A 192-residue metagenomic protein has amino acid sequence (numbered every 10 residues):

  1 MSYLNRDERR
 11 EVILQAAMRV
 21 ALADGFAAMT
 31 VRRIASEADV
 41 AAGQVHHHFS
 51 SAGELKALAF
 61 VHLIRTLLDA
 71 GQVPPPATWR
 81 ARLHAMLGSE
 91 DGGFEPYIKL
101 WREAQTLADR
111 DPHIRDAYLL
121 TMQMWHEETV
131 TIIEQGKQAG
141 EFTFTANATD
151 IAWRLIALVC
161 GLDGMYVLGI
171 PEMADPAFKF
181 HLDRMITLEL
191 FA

Functional and structural regions predicted by a protein language model:
M1-E8, L168: N-terminal intrinsically disordered/low-complexity leader segments
R9-V12, A16-E54, L58: Helix-turn-helix
A17, W101-Q105, I133: Generic hydrophobic alpha-helical segments
L58, D69-K99, A148-L155, K179: Hydrophobic alpha-helical connector segments
V61-L67: Short, basic, alpha-helical segments at the C-terminal edge of helix-turn-helix-like DNA-binding modules
G92-D116: Amphipathic alpha-helical segments used for helix-helix packing
I114-L119, Q123, K137-I186: Hydrophobic/aromatic-rich alpha-helical bundle segments in the mid-to-C-terminal region
T187-A192: Generic C-terminal helix-cap and adjacent flexible tail
